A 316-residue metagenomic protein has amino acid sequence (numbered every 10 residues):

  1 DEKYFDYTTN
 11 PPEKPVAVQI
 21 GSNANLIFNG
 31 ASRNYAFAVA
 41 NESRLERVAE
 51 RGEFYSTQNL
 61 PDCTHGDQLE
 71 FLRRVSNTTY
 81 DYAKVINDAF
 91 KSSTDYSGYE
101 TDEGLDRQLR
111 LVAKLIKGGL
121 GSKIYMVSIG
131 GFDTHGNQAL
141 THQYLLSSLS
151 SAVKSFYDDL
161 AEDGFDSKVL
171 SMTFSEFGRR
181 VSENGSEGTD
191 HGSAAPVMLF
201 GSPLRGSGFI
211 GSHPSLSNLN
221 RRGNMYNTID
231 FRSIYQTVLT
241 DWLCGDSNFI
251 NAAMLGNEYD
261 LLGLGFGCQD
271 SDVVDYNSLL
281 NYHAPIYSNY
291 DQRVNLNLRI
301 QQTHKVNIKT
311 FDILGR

Functional and structural regions predicted by a protein language model:
D1-A152, D158-E162, S182, P196-S202 (+1 more regions): Feature for exported/extracytoplasmic and membrane-associated proteins, marking the mature portion
P11, G164, Q301-T303: A cross-taxa feature marking solvent-exposed loop/turn segments within ectodomains of secreted and single-pass membrane
G121-I124, D166, F174, G192-A195 (+1 more regions): Active-site lining segments that contact anionic ligands and/or coordinate catalytic metals
V153, D159-G185: Metal-dependent active-site segment of extracytoplasmic phospho-/sulfohydrolases and closely related
L170, P196, N307: Conserved beta-strand and immediately adjacent loop positions that scaffold enzyme active sites
G185-H191: Short glycine-biased active-site loop of nucleotidyltransferases that positions the nucleotide triphosphate and helps
S271-V273: Boundary/junction segments of secreted and surface-exposed precursor proteins
D275-R316: C-terminal outer-membrane/trafficking sorting elements
